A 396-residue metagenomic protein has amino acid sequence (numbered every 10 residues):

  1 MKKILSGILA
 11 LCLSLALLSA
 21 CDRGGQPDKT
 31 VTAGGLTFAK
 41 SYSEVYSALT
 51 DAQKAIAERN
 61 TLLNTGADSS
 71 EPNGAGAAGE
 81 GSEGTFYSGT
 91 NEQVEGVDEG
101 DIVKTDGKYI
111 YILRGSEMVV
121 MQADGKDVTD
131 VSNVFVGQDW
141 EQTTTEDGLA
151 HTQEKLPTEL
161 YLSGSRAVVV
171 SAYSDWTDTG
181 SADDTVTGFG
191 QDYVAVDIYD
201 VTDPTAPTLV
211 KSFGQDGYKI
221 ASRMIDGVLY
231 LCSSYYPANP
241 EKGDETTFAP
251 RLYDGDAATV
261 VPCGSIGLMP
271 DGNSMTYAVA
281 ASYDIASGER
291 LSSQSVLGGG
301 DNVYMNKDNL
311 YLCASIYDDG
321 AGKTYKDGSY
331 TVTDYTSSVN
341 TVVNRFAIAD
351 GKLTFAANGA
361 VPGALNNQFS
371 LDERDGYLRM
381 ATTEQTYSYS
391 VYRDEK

Functional and structural regions predicted by a protein language model:
I4-G24: Sec-dependent N-terminal signal peptides of Gram-positive bacterial secreted proteins and lipoproteins
C21-K396: Beta-sheet-rich non-transmembrane sensory/scaffold domains
